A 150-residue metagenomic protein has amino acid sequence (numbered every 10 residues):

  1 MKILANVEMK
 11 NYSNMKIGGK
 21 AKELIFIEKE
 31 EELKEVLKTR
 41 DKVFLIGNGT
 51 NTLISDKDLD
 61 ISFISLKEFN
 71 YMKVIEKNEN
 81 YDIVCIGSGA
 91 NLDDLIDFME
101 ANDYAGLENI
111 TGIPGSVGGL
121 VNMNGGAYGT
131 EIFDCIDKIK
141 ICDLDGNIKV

Functional and structural regions predicted by a protein language model:
K2-V117: Anion-binding (especially nucleotide phosphate/pyrophosphate-binding) glycine-rich loop and adjoining beta-alpha core
E108-I110, G119-V150: FAD-binding subdomain of flavoenzyme oxidoreductases
